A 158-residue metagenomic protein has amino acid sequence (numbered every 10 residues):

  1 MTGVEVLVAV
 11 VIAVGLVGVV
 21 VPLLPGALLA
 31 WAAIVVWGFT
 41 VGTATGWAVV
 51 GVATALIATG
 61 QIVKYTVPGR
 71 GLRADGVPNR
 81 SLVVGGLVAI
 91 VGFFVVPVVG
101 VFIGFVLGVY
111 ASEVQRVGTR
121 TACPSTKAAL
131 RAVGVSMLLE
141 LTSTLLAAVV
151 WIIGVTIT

Functional and structural regions predicted by a protein language model:
A13-L29, V88-V98: Transmembrane alpha-helix interface/packing and boundary motifs in multi-pass membrane proteins, characterized by
G15, W37, L56-K64, F93 (+3 more regions): Alpha-helical transmembrane segments of multi-pass membrane proteins
A27-L29, A53, V96-S112: Selective recognition of hydrophobic, aromatic-rich stretches within alpha-helical transmembrane segments of polytopic
L29-T45, V88-G92, L107-R116: Interfacial segments of multi-pass membrane proteins
A48, V52-G92: Helix-adjacent hinge/juxtasegments
R70-V77, R120-A129: Short amphipathic alpha-helical coupling elements at transmembrane boundaries
F94-V96, K127-T142: Individual transmembrane alpha-helices with interfacial aromatic-anchor signatures
A147-T158: Juxtamembrane boundary at the C-terminal end of a transmembrane helix
